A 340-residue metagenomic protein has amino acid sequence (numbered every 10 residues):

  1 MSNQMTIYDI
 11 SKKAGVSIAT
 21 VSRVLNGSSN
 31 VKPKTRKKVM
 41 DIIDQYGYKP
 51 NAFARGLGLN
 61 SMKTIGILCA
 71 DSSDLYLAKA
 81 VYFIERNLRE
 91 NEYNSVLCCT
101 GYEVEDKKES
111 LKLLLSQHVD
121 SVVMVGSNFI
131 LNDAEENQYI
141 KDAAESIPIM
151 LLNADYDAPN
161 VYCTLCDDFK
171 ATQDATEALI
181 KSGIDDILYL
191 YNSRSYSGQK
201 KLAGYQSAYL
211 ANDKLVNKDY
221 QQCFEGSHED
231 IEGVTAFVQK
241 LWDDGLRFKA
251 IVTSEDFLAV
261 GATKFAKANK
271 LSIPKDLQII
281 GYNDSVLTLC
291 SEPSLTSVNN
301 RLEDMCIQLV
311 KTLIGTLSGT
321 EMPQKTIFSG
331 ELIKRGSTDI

Functional and structural regions predicted by a protein language model:
M1-M62, D339: N-terminal helix-turn-helix DNA-binding module of bacterial transcription factors
M1-S2, N60-E177: Alpha-helical recognition/docking segments in bacterial nutrient-uptake and carbohydrate-utilization systems
K13, I18-R23, L57-S73, V123 (+1 more regions): Short beta-strand segments enriched in small/hydrophobic residues
A70-K79, L97-D106, N128, A154 (+6 more regions): Hinge/beta->alpha junction and helix N-cap segments in small-molecule ligand-binding domains
E90-N91, Y209-N217, D243-L246, A268-I273: Short helix-capping segments at alpha-helix termini
D185-D186, V216-Y220, I273-Q278: Short acidic capping loops at alpha-helix termini that bridge into adjacent secondary structure
V238-I340: Flexible loop/turn connectors
